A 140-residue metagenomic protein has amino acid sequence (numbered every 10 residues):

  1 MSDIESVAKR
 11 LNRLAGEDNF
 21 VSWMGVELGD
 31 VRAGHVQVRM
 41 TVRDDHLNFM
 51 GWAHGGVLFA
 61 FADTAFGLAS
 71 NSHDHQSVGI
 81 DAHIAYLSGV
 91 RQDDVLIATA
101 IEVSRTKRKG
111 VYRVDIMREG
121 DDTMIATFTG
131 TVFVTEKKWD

Functional and structural regions predicted by a protein language model:
M1-E5, V90-Q92, I97, I101-D140: HotDog/MaoC-like acyl-thioester-processing domains
M1-R39: Non-catalytic linker/capping segments at the edges of enzyme domains
S6, G16, V21, R39-A65: Hot-dog-fold acyl-thioester-processing enzymes
S22-M24, G34-V36, Q76-A82, D94-L96 (+2 more regions): A generic structural signal for short beta-strands and their flanking turns/coil linkers
V36, M40, A62, V114 (+1 more regions): Conserved GNAT-family N-acetyltransferase fold
M40-V42, Y86, V134: Hydrophobic residues in beta-strands and at strand termini
G67-I97, E102: Hydrophobic beta-strand-centered segment that forms part of the acyl-chain substrate-binding groove
